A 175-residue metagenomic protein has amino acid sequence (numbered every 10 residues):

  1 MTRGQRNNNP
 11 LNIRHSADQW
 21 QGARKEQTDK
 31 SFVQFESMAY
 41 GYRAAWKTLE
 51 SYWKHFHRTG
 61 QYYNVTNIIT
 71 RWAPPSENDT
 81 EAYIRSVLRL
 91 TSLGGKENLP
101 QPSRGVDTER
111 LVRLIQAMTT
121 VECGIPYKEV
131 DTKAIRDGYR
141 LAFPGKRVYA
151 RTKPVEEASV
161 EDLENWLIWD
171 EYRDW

Functional and structural regions predicted by a protein language model:
M1-W175: Cell-wall polysaccharide-cleaving catalytic domain and substrate-binding groove, primarily in peptidoglycan/chitin
